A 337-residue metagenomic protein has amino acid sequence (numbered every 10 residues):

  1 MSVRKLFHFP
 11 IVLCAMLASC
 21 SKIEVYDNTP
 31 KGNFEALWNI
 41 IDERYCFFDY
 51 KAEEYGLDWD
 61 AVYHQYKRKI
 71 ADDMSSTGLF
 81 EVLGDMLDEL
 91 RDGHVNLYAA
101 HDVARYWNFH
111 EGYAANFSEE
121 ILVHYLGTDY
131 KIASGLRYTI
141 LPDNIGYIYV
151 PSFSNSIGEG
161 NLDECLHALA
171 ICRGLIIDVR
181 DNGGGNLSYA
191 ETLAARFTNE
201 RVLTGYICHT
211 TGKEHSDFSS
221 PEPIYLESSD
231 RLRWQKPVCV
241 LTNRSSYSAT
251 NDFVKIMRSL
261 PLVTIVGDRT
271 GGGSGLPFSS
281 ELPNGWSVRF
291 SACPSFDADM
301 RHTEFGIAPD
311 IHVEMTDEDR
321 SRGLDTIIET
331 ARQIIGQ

Functional and structural regions predicted by a protein language model:
M1-D27: Bacterial Sec-dependent N-terminal signal peptides
C14, L169-I171, L232: Alpha-helix termination/capping residues and helix-transition junctions
C20-T210, E214-P223, S279, S287 (+1 more regions): Flexible, low-complexity junctional segments that flank or bridge functional domains
S188-G323, E329: Conserved acidic, small-residue-rich alpha-beta core segments centered on
T326-G336: Charge-patterned, long linear interaction tracts outside catalytic cores
